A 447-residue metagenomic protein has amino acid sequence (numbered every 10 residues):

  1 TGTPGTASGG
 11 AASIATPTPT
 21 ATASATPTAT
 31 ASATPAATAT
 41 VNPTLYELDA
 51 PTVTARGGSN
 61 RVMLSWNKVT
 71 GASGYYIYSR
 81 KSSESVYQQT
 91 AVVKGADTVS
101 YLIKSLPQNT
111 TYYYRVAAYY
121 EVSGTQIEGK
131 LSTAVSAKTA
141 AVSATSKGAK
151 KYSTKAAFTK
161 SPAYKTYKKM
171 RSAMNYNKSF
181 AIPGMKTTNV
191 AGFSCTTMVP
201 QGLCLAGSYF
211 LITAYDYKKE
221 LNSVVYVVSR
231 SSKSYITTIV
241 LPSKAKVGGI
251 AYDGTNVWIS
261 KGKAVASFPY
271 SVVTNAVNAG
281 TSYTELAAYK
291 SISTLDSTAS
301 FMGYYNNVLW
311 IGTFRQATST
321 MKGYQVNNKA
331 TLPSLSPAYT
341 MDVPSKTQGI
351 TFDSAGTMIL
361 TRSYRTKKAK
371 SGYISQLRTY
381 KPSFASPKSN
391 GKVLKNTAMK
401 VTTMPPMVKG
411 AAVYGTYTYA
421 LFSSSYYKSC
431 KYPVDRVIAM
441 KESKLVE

Functional and structural regions predicted by a protein language model:
N60-A72: Conserved aromatic anchor
G71-A91: Extracellular low-complexity, O-glycosylation-prone stalks/linkers
D97-Y101: Short S/T/G- and acidic-enriched coil/turn segments that sit immediately N-terminal to beta-strands in beta-sandwich
I103-G124: Beta-strand-rich modules
E121-V142: Extracellular fibronectin type III
M185-L221: Beta-strand-rich domains and repeat architectures in extracellular enzymes and scaffolds, especially beta-propellers
T196-G202, K244-A251, S293-Y304, V343-T351 (+1 more regions): Repeated scaffold domains used in trafficking and secretory/extracellular systems, primarily beta-propellers
D342-K388: Loop/turn-rich, solvent-exposed surfaces of beta-rich toroidal or solenoidal domains
